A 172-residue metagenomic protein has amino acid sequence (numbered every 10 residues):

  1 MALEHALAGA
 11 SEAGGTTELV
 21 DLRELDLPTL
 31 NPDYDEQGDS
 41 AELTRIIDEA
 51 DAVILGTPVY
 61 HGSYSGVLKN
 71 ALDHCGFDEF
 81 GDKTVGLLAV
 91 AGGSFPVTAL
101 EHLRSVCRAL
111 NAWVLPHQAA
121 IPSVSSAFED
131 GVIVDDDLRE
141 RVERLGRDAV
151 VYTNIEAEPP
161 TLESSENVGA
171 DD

Functional and structural regions predicted by a protein language model:
M1-G15: N-terminal beta1-alpha1 ligand-phosphate binding loop
A2-L3, D39, A99, L145: Hydrophobic alpha-helical membrane-association signature
L7, D51, G146-V150: Structural signal for well-ordered, non-membrane alpha-helices
E18: Conserved beta-strand positions in the Rossmann-like core of class I SAM-dependent methyltransferases
L22-G38, A127-G131: N-terminal beta-loop-helix "entrance" segment that forms/cooperates in small-molecule cofactor or anionic ligand
G38-L110: Helix-loop-strand module that forms the ligand-binding subsite of alpha/beta enzymes
E42, V114-D172: Glycine-rich phosphate/pyrophosphate-binding loop and the adjoining helix
